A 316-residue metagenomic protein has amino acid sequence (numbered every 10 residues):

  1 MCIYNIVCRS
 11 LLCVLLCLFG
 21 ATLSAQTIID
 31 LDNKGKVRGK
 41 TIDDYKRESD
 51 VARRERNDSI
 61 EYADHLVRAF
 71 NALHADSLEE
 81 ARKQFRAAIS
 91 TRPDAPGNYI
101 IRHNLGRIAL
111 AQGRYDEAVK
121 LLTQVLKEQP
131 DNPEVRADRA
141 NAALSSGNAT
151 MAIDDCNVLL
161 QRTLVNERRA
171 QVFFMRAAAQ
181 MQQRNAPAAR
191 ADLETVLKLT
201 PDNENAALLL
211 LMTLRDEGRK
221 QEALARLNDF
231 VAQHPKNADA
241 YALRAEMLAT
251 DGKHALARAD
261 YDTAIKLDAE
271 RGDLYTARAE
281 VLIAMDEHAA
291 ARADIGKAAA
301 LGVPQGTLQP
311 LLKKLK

Functional and structural regions predicted by a protein language model:
L23-I101, K316: N-terminal leader/linker segments that initiate helical-solenoid repeat arrays
Y62, P96-Y99, P133-E134, N166-Q171 (+4 more regions): Helix-start (N-cap) detector for alpha-helical repeat units in TPR-like alpha-solenoids, especially tetratricopeptide
V67, I100-N104, D138, V172-M175 (+4 more regions): Canonical tetratricopeptide repeat
T91-D94, E128, R162-V165, L199 (+3 more regions): Structural marker of alpha-solenoid helical repeat scaffolds
